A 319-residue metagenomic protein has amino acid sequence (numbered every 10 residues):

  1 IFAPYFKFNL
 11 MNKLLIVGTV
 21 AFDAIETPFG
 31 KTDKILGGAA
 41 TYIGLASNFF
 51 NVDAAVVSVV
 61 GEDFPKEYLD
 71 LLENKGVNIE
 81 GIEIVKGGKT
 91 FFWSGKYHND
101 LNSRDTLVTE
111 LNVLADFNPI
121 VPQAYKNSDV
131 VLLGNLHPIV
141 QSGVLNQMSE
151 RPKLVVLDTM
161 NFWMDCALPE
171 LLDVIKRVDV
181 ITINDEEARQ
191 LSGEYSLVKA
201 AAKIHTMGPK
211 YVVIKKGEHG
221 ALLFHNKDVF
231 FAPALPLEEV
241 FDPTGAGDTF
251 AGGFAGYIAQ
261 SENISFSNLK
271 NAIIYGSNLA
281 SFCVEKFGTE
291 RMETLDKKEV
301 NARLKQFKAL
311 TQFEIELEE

Functional and structural regions predicted by a protein language model:
I1, S142-V155: Glycosyltransferases and closely related glycan-assembly transferases that use nucleotide-activated donors
I1-L10: Short, Lys/Arg-enriched N-terminal segments with co-localized hydrophobic residues within the first ~10-30 amino acids
M11-L15: Extreme N-terminal starter segment of soluble prokaryotic enzymes
F22-K34, V52-L132, N146-P152, N301-E319: Conserved N-terminal subdomain of the carbohydrate kinase-like
G30-L45: Short catalytic helix/loop segments, enriched in acidic residues and glycine and frequently bearing histidine
G44-D53, Y257-E262: Alpha-helix C-terminal capping segments
S149-L154, F162-F231: Conserved phosphate/ATP/ADP-binding segment of small-molecule kinases
L197-E319: Conserved phosphate-binding/catalytic region of the ribokinase-like
